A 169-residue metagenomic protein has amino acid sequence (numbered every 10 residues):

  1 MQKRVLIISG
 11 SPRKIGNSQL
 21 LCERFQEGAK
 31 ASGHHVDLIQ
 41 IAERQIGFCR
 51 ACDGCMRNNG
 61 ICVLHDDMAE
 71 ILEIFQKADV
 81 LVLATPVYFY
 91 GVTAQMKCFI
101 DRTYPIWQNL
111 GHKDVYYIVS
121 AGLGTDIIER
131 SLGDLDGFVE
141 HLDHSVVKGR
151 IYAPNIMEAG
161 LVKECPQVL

Functional and structural regions predicted by a protein language model:
M1-A84, Y90-D101, P105-I106, V146-V147 (+1 more regions): N-terminal beta1-alpha1-beta2 submodule of the flavodoxin-like/Rossmannoid cofactor-binding fold
V87-F89, G122-L123: Short glycine-rich anion-binding loops that position phosphate/pyrophosphate groups of nucleotides and phosphorylated
Y88-Y90, Y104, Y116-Y117, Y152: Sequence-level detector for tyrosine residue identity
Q95, W107-R150: Short, glycine-/small-residue-rich phosphate/pyrophosphate-handling segment
L123-G124, A159-L161: Acidic pyrophosphate-coordinating catalytic loop
A153-E158: A short, acidic, flexible beta-alpha connecting loop/helix-capping segment that sits on the rim of active
